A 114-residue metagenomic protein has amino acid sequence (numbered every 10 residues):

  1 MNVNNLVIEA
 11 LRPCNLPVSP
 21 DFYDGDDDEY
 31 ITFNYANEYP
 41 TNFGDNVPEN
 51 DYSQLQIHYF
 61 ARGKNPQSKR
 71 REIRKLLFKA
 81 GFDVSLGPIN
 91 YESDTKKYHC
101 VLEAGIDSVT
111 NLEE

Functional and structural regions predicted by a protein language model:
M1-Q54, F60-E114: Long, contiguous binding/interaction regions
